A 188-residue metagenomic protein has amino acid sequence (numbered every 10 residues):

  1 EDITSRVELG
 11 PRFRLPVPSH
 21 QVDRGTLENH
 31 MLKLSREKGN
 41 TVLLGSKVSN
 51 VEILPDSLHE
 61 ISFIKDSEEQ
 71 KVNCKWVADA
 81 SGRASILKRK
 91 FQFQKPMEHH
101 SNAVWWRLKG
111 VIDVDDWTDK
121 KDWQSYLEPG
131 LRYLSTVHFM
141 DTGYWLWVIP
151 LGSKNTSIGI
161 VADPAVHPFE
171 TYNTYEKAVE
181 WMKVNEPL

Functional and structural regions predicted by a protein language model:
E1-K47: Conserved N-terminal/central alpha/beta ligand/cofactor-binding core
L34-P187: Predominantly flavin-linked oxidoreductase catalytic cores and closely associated redox partners
